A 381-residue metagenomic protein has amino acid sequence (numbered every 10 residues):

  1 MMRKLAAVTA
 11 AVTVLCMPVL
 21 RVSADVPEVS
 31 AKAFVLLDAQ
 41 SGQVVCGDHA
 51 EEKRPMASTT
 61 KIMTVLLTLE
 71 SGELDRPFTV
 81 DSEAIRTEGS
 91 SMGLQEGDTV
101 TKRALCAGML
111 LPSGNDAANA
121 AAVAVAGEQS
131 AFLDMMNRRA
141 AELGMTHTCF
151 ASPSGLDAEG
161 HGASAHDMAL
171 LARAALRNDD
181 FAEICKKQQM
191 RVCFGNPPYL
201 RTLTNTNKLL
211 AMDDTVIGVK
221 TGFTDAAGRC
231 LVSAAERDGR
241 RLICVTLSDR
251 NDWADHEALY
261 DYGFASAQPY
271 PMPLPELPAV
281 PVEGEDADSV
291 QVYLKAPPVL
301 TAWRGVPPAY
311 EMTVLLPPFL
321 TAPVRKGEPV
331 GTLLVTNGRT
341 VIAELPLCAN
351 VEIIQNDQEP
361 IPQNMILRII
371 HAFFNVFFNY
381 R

Functional and structural regions predicted by a protein language model:
M2-S23: Sec-dependent N-terminal signal peptides of Gram-positive bacterial secreted proteins and lipoproteins
A6, V29-S30, E52-K53, I85 (+3 more regions): Generic detector of short alpha-helix boundary/capping microenvironments and adjacent low-complexity segments
V19-D179: Active-site-adjacent loops and short helices of periplasmic peptidoglycan-processing enzymes
M145-T146, D157-R381: Domain-terminus/edge residues, biased toward the C-terminal soluble/receptor-binding domains of extracytoplasmic
